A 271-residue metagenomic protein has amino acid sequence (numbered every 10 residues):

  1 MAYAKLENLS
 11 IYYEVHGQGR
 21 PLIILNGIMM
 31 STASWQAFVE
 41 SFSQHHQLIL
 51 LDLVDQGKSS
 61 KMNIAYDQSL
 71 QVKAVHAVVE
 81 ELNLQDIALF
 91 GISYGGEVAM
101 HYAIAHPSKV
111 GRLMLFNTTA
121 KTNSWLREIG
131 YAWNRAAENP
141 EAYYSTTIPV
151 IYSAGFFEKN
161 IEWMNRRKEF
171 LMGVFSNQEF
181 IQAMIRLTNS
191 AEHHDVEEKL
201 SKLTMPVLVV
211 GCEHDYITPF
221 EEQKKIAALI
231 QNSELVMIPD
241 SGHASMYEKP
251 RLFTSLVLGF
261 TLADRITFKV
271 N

Functional and structural regions predicted by a protein language model:
E7-S60: Conserved HGGG/HGGXW glycine-rich cap/lid loop of the alpha/beta-hydrolase fold
I49-F90, S255: Active-site loop/oxyanion-hole signature of alpha/beta-hydrolase fold enzymes
G91, G95, A99: Gly/Ala-rich beta-loop-alpha elbow adjacent to hydrolase catalytic centers
M100-A105, G111-P140: Flexible "cap/lid" loop of the alpha/beta hydrolase fold
S124-L126, Y144-K199: Conserved alpha/beta-hydrolase catalytic His-Asp/Glu region
V196, M205, P219-I226: Short alpha-helix in the alpha/beta-hydrolase fold that links the catalytic acid
L203, V209-G211, D215: Short beta-strand/loop motif that positions the catalytic acidic residue of the alpha/beta-hydrolase fold
S233-N271: Catalytic active-site module of serine/aspartate enzymes centered on a nucleophile-bearing elbow/loop
